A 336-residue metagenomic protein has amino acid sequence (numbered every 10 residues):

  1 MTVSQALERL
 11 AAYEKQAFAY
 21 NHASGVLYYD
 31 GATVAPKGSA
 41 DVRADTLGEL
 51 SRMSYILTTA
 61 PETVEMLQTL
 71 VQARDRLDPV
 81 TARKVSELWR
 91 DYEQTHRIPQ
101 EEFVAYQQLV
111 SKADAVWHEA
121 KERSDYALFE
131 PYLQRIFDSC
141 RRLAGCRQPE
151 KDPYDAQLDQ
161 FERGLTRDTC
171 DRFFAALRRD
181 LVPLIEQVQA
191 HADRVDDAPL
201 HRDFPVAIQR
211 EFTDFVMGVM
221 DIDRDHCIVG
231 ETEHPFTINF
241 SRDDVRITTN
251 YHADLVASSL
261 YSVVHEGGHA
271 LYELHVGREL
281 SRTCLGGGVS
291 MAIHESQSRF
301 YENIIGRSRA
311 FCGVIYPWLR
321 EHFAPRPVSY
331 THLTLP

Functional and structural regions predicted by a protein language model:
T2-R163: A well-structured
S24-G31, L88-R90, A192-D193, D243 (+1 more regions): Short acidic (Asp/Glu) and glycine-rich catalytic loops that position anionic groups and cofactors
Y106-S258: Contiguous, non-catalytic segments that form substrate-binding/exosite surfaces or channel walls
T169-R172, A270-E273, G277: Internal alpha/beta scaffold segment
Y261-L274, S298: Active-site recognition of the HExxH zinc-binding catalytic motif
E273-S296: Post-HEXXH active-site segment of zinc metalloproteases
G288-V328: Post-HExxH zinc-binding segment in Zn-dependent metallohydrolases
T331-P336: Conserved small/polar residues in nucleotide/adenosyl-binding loops
